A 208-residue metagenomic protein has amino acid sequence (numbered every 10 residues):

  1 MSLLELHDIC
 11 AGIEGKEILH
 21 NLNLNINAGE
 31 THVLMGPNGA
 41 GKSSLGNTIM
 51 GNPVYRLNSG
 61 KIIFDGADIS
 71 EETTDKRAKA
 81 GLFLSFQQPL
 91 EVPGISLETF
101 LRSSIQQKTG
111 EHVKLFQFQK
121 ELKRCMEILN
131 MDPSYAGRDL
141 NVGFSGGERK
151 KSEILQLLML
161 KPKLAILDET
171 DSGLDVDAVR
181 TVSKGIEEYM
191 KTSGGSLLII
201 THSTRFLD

Functional and structural regions predicted by a protein language model:
L4, L19-N21: Conserved structural motif at the start of ABC-family nucleotide-binding domains
I26-A28: Conserved hydrophobic segment flanking the Walker A/P-loop of ABC-type ATPase nucleotide-binding domains
M35-P37: The feature captures the beta-strand-to-loop junction immediately N-terminal to the Walker
K61-R77, N141: ABC ATPase NBD Q-loop/coupling interface
L90-P162: ABC-family P-loop ATPase nucleotide-binding domains
E169-T170, D177: Walker B catalytic motif
V179-T192: Helical segment within the ABC ATPase nucleotide-binding domain
I200-H202: H-loop/switch region of ABC-family ATPase nucleotide-binding domains
